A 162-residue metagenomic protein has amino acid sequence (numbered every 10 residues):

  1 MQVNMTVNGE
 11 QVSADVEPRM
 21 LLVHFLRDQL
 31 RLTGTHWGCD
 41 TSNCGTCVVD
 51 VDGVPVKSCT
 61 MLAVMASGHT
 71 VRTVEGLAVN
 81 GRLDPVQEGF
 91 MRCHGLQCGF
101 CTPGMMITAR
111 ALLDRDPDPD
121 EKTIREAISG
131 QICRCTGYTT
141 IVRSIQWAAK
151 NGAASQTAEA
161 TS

Functional and structural regions predicted by a protein language model:
M1-S162: Signature of N-terminal electron-transfer/Fe-S-associated modules in redox systems
